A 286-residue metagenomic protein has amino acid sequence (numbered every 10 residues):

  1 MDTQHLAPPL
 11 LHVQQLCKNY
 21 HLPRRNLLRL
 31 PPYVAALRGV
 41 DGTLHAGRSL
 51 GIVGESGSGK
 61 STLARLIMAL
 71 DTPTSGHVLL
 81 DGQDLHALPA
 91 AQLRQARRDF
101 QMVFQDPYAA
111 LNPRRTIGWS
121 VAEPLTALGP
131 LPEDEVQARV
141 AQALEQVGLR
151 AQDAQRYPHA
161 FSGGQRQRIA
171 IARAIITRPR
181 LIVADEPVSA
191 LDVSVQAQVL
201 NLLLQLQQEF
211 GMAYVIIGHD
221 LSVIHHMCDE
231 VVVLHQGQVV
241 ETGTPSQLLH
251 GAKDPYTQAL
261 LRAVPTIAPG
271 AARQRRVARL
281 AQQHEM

Functional and structural regions predicted by a protein language model:
Q4-P9, L22-L28, Y33, T244-M286: Short catalytic/signature loops enriched in Gly
N26-P31, L85-Q101, A127, Q247-A252: ABC ATPase NBD coupling module
M68: Helix-to-loop junction immediately C-terminal to a conserved catalytic motif
D84, E135-Q152, L261-R262: Conserved ABC ATPase "signature" region
Y157-F161, Q165: Conserved ABC ATPase signature
I176-R180: A short, proline-enriched helix->beta-strand linker immediately N-terminal to the Walker B motif in ABC-type P-loop
